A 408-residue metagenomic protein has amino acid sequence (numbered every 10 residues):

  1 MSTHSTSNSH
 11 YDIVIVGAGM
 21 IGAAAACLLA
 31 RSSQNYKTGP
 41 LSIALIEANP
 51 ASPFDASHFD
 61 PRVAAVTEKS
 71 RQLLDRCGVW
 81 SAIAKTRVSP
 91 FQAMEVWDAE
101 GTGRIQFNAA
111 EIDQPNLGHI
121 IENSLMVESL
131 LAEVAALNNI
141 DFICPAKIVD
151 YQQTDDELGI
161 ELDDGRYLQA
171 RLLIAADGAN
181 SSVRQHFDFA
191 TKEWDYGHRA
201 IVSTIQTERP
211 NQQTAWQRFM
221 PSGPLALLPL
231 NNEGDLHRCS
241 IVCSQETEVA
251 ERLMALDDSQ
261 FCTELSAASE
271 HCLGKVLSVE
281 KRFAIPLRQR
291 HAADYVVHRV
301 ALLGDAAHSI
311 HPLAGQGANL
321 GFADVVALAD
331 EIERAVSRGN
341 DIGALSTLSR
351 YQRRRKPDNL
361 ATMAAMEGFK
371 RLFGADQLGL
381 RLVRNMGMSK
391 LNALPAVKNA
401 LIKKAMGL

Functional and structural regions predicted by a protein language model:
T6-I21, A44: Beta1/beta-strand and adjacent pyrophosphate-binding region of the FAD-binding site in flavoprotein oxidoreductases
S9, T86-H186, W194-R199: Conserved N-terminal helical subregion
I21, A51, N180: Conserved Rossmann-like nucleotide-cofactor binding loop
A30-F59: Glycine-rich FAD pyrophosphate-binding loop
S57-A99: N-terminal FAD cofactor-binding segment of flavoenzymes
L74, G159, L172-K275, V279-R282: Conserved FAD-binding catalytic core of PHBH/FMO-like flavoproteins
V249-G343: FAD/FMN-dependent oxidoreductases across multiple families
D330-L408: C-terminal helical "tail/cap" subdomain of flavin- and related membrane-associated enzymes
